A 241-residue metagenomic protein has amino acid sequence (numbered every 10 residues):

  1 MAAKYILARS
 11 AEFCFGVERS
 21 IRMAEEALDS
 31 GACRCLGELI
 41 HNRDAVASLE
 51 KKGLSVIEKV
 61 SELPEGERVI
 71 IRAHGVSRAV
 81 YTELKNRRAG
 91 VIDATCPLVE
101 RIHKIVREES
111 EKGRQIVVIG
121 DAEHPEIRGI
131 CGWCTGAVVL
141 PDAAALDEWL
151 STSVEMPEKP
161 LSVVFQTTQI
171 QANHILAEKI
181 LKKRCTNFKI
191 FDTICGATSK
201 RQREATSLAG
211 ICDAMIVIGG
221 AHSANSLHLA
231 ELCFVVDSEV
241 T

Functional and structural regions predicted by a protein language model:
M1-T241: The feature marks the mature, well-folded catalytic cores of soluble enzymes
